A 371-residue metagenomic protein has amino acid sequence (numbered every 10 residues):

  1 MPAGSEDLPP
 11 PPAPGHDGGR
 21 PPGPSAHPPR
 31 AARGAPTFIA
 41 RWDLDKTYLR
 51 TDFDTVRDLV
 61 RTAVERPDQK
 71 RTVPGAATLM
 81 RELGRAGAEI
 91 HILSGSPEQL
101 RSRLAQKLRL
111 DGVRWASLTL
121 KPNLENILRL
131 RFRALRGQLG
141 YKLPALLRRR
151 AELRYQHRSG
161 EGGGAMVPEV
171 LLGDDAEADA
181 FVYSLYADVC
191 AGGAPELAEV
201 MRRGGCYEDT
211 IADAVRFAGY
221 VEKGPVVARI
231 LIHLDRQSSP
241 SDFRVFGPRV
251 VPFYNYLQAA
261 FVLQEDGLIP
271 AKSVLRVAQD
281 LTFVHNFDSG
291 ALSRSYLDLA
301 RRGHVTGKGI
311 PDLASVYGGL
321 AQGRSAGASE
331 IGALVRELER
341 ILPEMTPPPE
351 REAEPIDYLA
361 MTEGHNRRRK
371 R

Functional and structural regions predicted by a protein language model:
M1-A32, D68: Long, acidic (Asp/Glu-rich), low-complexity accessory segments flanking structured domains
G23-A134, V221-L231, Q237, V316 (+1 more regions): Alpha-helical substrate-recognition element adjacent to the catalytic core
A76-G84, K142-G163: Short, basic/hydrophobic alpha-helical segments
R101-K107, R129-R131, D179-A187, S241-R244: A short acidic (Asp/Glu
A134-R148, N255-Y256: A polyampholytic, Gly/Pro-enriched intrinsically disordered region
E152-A180: Conserved Lys-Pro-Asp/Glu-containing loop-to-beta segment of HAD-superfamily phosphomonoesterases, centered on
S184-D209: Internal, charge-rich low-complexity segments
C206-R371: C-terminal accessory extensions appended to soluble enzyme cores
